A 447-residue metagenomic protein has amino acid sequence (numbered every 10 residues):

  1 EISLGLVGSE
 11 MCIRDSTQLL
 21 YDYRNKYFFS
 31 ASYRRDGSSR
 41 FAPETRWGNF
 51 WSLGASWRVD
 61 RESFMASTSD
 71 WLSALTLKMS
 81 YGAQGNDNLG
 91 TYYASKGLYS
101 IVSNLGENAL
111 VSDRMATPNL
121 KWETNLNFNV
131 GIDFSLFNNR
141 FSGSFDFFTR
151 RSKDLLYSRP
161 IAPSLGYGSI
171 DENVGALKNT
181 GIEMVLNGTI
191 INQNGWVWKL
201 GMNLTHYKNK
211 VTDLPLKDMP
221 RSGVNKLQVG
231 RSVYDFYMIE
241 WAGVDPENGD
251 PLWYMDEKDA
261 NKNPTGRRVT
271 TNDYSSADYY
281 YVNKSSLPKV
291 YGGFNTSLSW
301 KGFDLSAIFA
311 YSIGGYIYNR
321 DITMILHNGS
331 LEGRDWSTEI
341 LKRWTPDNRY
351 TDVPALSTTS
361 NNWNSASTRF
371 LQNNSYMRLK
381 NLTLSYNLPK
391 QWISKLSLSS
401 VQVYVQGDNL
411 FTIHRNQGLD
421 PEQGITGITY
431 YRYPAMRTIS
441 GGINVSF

Functional and structural regions predicted by a protein language model:
E1-G8: Positively charged, low-complexity/disordered segments
S9-V233, A366-F447: Extracellular/periplasmic, surface-exposed regions of secreted and cell-surface proteins
S38, S312-Q402, G407: Extracytoplasmic gating/loop element in the C-terminal half of outer-membrane beta-barrel translocons and assembly
N88, Y237, W253, S306-I308 (+2 more regions): Short helix/loop capping segments that flank catalytic or ligand/cofactor-binding pockets
L110-V111, D273-A277, T359-S367: Short glycine/proline-rich turn/loop motifs
E172, T189-S286, L326: Conserved small-residue
S285-R320: Glycine-rich, aromatic-lined ligand/substrate-binding cores of catalytic and carbohydrate-binding domains
